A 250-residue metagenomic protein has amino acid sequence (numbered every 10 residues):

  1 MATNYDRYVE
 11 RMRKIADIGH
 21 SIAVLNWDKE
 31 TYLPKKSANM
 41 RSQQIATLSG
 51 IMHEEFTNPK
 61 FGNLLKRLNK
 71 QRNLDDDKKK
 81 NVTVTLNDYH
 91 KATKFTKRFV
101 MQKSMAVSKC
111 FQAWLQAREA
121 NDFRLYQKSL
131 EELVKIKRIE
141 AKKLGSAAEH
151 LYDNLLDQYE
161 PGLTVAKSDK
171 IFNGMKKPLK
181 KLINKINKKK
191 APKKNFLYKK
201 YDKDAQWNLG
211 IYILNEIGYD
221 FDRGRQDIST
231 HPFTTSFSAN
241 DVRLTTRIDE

Functional and structural regions predicted by a protein language model:
M1-L163: A well-structured
K103-E250: Contiguous, non-catalytic segments that form substrate-binding/exosite surfaces or channel walls
